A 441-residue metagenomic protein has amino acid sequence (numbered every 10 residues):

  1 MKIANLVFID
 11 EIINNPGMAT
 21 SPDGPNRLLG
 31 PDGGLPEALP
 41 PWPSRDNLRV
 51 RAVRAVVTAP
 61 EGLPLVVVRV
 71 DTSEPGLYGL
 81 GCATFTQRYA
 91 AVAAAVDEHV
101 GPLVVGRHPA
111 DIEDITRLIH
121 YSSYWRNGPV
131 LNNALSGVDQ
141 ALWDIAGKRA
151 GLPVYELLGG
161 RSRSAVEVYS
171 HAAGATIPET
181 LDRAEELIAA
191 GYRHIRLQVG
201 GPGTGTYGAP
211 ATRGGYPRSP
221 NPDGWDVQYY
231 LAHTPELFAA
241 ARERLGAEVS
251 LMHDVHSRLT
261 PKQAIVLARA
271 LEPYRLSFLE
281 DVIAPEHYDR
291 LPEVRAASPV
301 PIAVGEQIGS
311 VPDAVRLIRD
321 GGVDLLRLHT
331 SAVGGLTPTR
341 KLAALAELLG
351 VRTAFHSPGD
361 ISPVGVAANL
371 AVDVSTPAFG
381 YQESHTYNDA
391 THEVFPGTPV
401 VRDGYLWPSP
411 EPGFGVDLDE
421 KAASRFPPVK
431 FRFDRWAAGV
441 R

Functional and structural regions predicted by a protein language model:
A4, F8-I9, G24-G30, L35-P36 (+5 more regions): Flexible C-terminal active-site loop/helix
L29, A38, S73, L77-A150: Metal- or metallocofactor-binding catalytic centers and their adjacent structured scaffolds across diverse enzyme
N47, L80, R149, H171 (+5 more regions): Ligand-binding pocket scaffold of soluble enzyme catalytic domains
V66-E74, G397-V401: Short beta-strand elements
G76, V100, V138, G151 (+7 more regions): Conserved, mostly hydrophobic/aromatic
E98, D114, R269, R275-F278 (+2 more regions): Shared catalytic-loop signature of beta/alpha-barrel
P153, E167, S250, P301 (+1 more regions): Proline-centered loop/turn at the N-terminus of a beta-strand
A165-A297: Metal-dependent enolase-superfamily TIM-barrel catalytic cores that perform enediolate-based chemistry
